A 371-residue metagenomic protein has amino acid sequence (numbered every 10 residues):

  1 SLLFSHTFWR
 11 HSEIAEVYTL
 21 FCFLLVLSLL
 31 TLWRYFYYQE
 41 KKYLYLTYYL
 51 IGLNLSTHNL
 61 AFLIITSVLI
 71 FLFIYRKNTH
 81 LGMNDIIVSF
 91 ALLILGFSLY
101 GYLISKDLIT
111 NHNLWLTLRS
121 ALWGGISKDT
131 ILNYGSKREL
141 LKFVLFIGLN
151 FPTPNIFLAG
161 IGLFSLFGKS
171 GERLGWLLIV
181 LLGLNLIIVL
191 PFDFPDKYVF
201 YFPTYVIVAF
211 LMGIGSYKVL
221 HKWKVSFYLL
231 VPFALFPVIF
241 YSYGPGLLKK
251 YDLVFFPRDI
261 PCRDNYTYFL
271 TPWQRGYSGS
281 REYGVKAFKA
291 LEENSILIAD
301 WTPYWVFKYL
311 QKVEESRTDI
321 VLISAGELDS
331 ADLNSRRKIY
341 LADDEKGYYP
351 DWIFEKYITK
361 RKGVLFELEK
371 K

Functional and structural regions predicted by a protein language model:
S1-C22, L27, T31, S56 (+2 more regions): Aromatic- and kink-enriched transmembrane "portal" helix at the membrane-lumen/periplasm boundary that abuts
V17, L190-L220: Hydrophobic/aromatic-rich transmembrane helices and adjacent perimembrane loops
S28-L44, N54, R76-N78: Membrane-interface transmembrane helices that cradle and orient dolichyl/undecaprenyl
F36-Y37, L63-L93, K169: Perimembrane helix-loop-helix junctions
Y43-H58, T66-L69: Membrane-interface alpha helices of multi-pass inner-membrane proteins
L149-E172: Hydrophobic, aromatic-rich transmembrane alpha-helices and their immediate juxtamembrane boundary segments
F167-G171, I214-V254: Signature aromatic-anchored transmembrane alpha helix within multi-pass, membrane-resident enzymes that catalyze glycan
K169-L190: Transmembrane alpha-helix segments characteristic of polytopic inner-membrane glycan-assembly/cell-envelope
